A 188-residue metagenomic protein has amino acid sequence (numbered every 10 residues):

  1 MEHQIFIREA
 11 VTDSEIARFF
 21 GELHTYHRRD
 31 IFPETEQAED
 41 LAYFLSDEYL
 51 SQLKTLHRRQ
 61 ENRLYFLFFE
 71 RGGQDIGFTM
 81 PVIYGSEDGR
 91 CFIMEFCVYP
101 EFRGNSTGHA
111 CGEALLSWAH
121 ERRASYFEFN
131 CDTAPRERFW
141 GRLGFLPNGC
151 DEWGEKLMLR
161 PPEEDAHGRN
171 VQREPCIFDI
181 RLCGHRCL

Functional and structural regions predicted by a protein language model:
H3-I5, E9-G89, M94, Y99 (+5 more regions): Acetyl-CoA-dependent GNAT
H57-R58, F102-R103, R123-A124: Short, contiguous strand/loop micro-motifs
R71-G73, E101-F102, P161-E164: Short loop segments at secondary-structure junctions
F102, S106-A114: Conserved acetyl-CoA pyrophosphate-binding loop and the N-cap/start of the following alpha-helix in GNAT-like
A119-D132: Conserved GNAT acetyl-CoA-binding A-motif
N130-A134, R142-L188: C-terminal "cap" of GNAT-fold acetyltransferases
